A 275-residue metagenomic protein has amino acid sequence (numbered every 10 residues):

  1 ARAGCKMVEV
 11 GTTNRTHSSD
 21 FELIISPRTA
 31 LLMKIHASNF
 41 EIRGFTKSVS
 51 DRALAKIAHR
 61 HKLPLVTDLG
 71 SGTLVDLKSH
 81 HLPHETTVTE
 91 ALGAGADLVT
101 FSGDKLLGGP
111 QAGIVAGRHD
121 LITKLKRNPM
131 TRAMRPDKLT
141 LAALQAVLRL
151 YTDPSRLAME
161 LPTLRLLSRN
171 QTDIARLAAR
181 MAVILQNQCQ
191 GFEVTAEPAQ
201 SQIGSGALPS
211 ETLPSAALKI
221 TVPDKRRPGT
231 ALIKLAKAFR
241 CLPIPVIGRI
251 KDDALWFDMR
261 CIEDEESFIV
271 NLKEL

Functional and structural regions predicted by a protein language model:
A1-Y151, Q186: Conserved PLP-enzyme active-site core in the AAT-like
E41, F45, T131, R165-T172 (+2 more regions): Generic amphipathic alpha-helical segments used as scaffolds and interaction surfaces in large, multi-domain proteins
G93, R127-M130, K237-C241, K273-E274: Short, intrinsically disordered, mixed-charge
D120, N128-P129, P136-N187, E197-Q200 (+1 more regions): Structural motif of enzymes handling amino- and sulfur-group chemistry
K124-L125, M134, P228-A231, F268: Extended hydrophobic-aromatic, low-complexity segments
L141, E265-V270: Short, amphipathic alpha-helical "lid/cap" segments that border enzyme active or binding sites
Q171, A175-C261: Conserved C-terminal alpha-helix-loop-beta "cap" of PLP-dependent enzymes that closes/shapes the active-site mouth
D253, R260, F268-L275: Catalytic, metal-anchored helix/loop core of enzyme active sites in primary metabolism
